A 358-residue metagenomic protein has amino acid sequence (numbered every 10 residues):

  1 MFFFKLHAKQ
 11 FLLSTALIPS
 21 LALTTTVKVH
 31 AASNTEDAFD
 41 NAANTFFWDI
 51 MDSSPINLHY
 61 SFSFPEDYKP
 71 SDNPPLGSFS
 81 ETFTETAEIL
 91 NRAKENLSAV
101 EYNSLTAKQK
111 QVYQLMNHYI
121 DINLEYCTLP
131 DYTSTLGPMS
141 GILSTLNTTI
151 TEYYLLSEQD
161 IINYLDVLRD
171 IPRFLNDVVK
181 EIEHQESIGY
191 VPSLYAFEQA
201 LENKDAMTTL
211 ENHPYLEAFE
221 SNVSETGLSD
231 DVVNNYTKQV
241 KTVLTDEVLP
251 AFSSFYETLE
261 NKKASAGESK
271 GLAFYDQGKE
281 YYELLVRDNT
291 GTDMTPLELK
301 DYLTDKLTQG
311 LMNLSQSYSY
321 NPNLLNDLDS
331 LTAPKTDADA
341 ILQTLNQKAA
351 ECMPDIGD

Functional and structural regions predicted by a protein language model:
M1-S14, K28-H30: Bacterial Sec-dependent N-terminal signal peptides
F2-F3, L21, F197: Helix-centric, low-specificity signal for extended rod-like, repetitive segments
A8, L12-L13, T25, Q111 (+1 more regions): Intrinsically disordered, low-complexity segments enriched in glycine/proline and serine/threonine
L13-L17, L21: Hydrophobic helical h-region of N-terminal Sec-dependent signal peptides in bacterial secretory/periplasmic proteins
A22-N34: Sec-dependent signal peptide cleavage junction
A32-D358: N-terminal maturation segment of proteins
